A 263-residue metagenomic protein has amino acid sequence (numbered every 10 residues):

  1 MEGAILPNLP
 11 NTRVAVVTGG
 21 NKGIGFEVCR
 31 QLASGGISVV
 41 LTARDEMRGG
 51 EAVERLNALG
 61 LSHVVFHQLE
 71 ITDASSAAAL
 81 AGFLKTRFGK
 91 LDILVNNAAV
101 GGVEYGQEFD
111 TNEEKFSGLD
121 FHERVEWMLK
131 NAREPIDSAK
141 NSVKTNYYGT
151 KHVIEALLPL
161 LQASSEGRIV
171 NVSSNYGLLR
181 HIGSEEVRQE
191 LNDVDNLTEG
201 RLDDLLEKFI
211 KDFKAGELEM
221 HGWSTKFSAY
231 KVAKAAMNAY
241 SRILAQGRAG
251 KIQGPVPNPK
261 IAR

Functional and structural regions predicted by a protein language model:
E2-A43: Canonical Rossmann dinucleotide-binding motif of NAD(H)/NADP(H)-dependent dehydrogenases/reductases, specifically
L6, V100, G106-V143, Q162-K251: Catalytic loop of short-chain dehydrogenase/reductase
T18, T42, N97-A98, I169-Y176 (+1 more regions): SDR active-site strand-loop-helix element
D45-R48: Helix N-cap at the beta1-alpha1 junction of Rossmann-like dinucleotide-binding domains, i.e., the first residues
L56-S75: Rossmann-fold cofactor-recognition segment
T72-G89: Conserved Rossmann-fold cofactor-binding substructure of NAD(P)-dependent oxidoreductases
A81, I154, S241: Short-chain dehydrogenase/reductase
